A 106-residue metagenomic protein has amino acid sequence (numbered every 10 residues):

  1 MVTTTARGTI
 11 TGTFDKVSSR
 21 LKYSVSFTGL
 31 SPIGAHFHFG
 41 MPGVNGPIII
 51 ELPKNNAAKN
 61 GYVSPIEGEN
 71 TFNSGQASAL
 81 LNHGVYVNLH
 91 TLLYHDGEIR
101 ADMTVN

Functional and structural regions predicted by a protein language model:
M1-A35, F39-N106: Metal-centered catalytic cores of metalloenzymes
